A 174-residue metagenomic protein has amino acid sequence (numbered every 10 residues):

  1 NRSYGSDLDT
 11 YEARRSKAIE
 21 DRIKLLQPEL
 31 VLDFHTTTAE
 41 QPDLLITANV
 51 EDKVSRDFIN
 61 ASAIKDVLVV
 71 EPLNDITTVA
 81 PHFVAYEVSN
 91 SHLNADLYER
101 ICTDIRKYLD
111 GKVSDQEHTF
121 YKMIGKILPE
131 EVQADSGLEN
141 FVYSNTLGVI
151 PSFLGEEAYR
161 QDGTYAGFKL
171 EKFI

Functional and structural regions predicted by a protein language model:
N1-I174: Structured catalytic-domain cores with a bias toward divalent-metal coordination
